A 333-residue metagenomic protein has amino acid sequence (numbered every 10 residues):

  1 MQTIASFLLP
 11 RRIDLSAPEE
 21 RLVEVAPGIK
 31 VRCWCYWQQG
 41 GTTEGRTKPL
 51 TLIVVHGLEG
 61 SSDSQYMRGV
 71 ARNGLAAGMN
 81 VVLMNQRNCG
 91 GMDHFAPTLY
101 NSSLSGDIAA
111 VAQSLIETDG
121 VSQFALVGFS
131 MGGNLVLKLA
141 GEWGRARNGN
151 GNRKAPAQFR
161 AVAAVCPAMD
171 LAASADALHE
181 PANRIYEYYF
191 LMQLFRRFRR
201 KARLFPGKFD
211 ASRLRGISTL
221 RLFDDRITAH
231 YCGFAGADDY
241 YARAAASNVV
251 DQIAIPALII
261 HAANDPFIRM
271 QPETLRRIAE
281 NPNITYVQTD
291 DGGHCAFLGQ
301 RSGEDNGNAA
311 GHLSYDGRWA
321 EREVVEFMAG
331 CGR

Functional and structural regions predicted by a protein language model:
T3-G41: N-terminal cap/lid segment of alpha/beta-hydrolase-fold proteins
Q38-G91: Short, surface-exposed "cap/lid" segments of acyl-processing enzymes
N73, R87-A125, Y315: Catalytic nucleophile-loop/oxyanion-hole region of alpha/beta-hydrolase and closely related hydrolase-like folds
V121, A125-C232: Alpha/beta-hydrolase-fold enzymes
D251, P266-P272: Conserved alpha/beta-hydrolase "acid-adjacent" motif
I253, I259-H261: Short beta-strand/loop motif that positions the catalytic acidic residue of the alpha/beta-hydrolase fold
A279-F297: Catalytic histidine neighborhood in serine/cysteine hydrolases with alpha/beta-hydrolase-type architecture
G292, G299-R333: Catalytic active-site module of serine/aspartate enzymes centered on a nucleophile-bearing elbow/loop
